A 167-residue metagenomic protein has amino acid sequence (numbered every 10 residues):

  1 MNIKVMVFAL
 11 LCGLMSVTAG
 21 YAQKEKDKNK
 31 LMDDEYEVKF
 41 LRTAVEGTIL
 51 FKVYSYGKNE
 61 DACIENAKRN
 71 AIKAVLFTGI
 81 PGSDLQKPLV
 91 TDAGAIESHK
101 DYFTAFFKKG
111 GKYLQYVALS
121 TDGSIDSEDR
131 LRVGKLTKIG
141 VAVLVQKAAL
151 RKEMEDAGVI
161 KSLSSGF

Functional and structural regions predicted by a protein language model:
N2-A9: Sec-dependent signal peptide recognition, specifically the positively charged N-region followed immediately by
A9-S16: Bacterial N-terminal signal peptides
A22-F167: Domain-level marker for long, solvent-exposed, non-transmembrane regions
